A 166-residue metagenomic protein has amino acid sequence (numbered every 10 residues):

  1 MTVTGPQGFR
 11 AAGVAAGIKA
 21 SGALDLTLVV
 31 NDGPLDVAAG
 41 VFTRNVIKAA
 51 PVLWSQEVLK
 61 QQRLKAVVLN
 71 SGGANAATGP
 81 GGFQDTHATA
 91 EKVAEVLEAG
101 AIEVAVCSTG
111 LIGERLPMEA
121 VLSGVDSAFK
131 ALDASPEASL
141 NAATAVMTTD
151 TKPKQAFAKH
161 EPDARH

Functional and structural regions predicted by a protein language model:
M1-T43: N-terminal amphipathic/basic leader segments beginning at the initiator methionine
I18-G22, R44-V46, V52, L59-R63 (+3 more regions): Solvent-exposed alpha-helices and their adjacent loops that cap or buttress functional pockets in soluble metabolic
V29-V30, V68-N70, A105-S108: Short beta-strand segments
G33, E57, G72-A74, T109-L111: Short, ordered loop/turn segments at secondary-structure junctions
D36-A39, Q61-Q62, N75-G79, G113-L116: Short active-site-adjacent helix-start/loop capping segments
R44-L53, P80-A88: Glycine-rich anion/phosphate-binding loops
V68-E98: Alpha-helical support elements that line or immediately flank enzyme active sites and cofactor-binding pockets
H87, K92-H166: Glycine-rich, mobile lid/loop segments that gate access to catalytic sites or pores
